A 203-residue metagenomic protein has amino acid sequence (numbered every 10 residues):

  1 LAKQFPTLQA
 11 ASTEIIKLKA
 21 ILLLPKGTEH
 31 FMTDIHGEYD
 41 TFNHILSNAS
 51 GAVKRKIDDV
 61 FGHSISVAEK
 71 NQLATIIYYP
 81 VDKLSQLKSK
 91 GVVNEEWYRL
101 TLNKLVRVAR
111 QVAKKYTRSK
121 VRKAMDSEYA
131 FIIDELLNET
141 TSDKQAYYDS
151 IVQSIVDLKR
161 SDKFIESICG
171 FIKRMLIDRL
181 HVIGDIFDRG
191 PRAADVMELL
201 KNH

Functional and structural regions predicted by a protein language model:
L1-H203: Feature recognizes metal-dependent phosphohydrolase scaffolds
